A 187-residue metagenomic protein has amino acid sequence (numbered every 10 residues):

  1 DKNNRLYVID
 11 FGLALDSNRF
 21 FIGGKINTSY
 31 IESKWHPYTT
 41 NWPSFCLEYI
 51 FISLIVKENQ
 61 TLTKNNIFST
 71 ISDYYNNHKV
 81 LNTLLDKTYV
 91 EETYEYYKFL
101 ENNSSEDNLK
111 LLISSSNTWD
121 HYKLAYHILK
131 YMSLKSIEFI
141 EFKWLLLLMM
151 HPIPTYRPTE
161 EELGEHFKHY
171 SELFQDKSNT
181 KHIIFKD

Functional and structural regions predicted by a protein language model:
D1-K2: Conserved alphaE helix
R5-K135: C-lobe/activation-segment region of protein kinase-like
I71, Y75, I128-M132, L146-M150 (+1 more regions): Hydrophobic, Leu/Ile/Phe/Ala-enriched alpha-helical segments that form helix-helix packing faces
K123-H127, E141-W144, E162, H166: Acidic, Ser/Thr-rich intrinsically disordered and amphipathic helical segments
S136-I137, R157: Charged, low-complexity interaction regions
I137-P152: Conserved C-terminal C-lobe helix
P152-S178: Terminal C-lobe "cap" of eukaryotic-type protein kinase domains
Q175-D187: Regulatory extensions appended to serine/threonine kinase catalytic cores
